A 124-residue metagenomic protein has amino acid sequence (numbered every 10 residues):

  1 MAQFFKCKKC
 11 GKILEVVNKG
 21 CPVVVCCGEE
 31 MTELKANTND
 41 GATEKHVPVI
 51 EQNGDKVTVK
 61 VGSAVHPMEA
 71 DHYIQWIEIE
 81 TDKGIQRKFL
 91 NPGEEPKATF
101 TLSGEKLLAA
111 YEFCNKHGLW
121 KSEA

Functional and structural regions predicted by a protein language model:
F4, I13, V23, Y111: Residues immediately within or flanking Cys/His clusters that coordinate Zn2+ in small zinc-binding modules
C7-C10, C26, C114: Short cysteine-rich clusters marking metal-coordination/redox-active sites
V16-G20, L34-N37, S122-A124: Short Cys/His-rich "knuckle" micro-motifs
G20-E30: Cysteine-rich micro-motifs
V61-E69: Short amphipathic, basic-aromatic surface patches that mediate peripheral association with negatively charged
P96-F100: Short strand-edge motifs at loop-to-beta-strand transitions and within beta-strands of extracellular beta-rich domains
K106-K116: Short, aromatic- and glycine-rich surface loops/edge beta-strands on solvent-exposed regions
N115-E123: Short acidic/polar inter-strand loop motif in beta-rich domains
